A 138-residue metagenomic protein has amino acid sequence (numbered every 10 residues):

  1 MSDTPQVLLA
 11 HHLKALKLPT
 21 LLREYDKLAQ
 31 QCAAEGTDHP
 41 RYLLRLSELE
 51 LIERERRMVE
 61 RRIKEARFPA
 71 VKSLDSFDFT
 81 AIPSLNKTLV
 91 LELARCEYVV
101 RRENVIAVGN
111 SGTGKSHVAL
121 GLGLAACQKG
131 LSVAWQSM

Functional and structural regions predicted by a protein language model:
M1-L21: Charged, compositionally biased N-terminal leader segments and the immediate start of the first structured element
L8-H11, K27-Q31, S76, N104-V108: Short hinge/gating elements
A10, P19-A70: Interdomain "pre-motor" coupling segment immediately N-terminal to P-loop NTPase/helicase cores
R54-A107: Extended interfacial segments that mediate partner engagement and assembly in macromolecular machines
L85-M138: Conserved P-loop
